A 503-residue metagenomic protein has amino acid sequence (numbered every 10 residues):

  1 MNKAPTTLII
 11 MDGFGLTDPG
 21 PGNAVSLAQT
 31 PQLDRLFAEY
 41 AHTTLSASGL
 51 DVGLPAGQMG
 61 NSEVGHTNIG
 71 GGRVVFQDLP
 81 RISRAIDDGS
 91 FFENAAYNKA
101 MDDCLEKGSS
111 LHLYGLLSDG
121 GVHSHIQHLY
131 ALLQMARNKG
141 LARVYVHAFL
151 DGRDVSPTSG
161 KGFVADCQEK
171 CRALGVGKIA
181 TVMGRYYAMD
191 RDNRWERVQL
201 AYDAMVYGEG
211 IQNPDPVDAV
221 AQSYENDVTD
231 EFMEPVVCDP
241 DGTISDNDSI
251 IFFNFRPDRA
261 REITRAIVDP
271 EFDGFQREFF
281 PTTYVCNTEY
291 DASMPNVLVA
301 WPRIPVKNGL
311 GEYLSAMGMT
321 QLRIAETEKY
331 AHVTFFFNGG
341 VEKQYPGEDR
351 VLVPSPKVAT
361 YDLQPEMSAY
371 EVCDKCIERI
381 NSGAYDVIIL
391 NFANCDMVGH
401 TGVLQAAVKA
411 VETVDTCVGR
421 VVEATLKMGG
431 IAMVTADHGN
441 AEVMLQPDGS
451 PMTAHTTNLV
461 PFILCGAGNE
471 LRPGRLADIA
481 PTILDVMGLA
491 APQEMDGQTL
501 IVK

Functional and structural regions predicted by a protein language model:
M1-K503: Feature captures the catalytic ectodomains and active-site-proximal regions of enzymes that hydrolyze or transfer
